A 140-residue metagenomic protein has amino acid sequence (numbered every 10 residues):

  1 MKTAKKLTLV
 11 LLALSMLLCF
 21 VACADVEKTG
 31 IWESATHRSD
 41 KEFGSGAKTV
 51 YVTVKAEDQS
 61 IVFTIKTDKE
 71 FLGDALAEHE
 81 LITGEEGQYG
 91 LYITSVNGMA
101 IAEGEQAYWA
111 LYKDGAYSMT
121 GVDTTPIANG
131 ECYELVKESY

Functional and structural regions predicted by a protein language model:
K2-L12, L18-Y140: Ubiquitin-like/PB1-type beta-grasp interaction modules and other compact soluble beta-rich domains
